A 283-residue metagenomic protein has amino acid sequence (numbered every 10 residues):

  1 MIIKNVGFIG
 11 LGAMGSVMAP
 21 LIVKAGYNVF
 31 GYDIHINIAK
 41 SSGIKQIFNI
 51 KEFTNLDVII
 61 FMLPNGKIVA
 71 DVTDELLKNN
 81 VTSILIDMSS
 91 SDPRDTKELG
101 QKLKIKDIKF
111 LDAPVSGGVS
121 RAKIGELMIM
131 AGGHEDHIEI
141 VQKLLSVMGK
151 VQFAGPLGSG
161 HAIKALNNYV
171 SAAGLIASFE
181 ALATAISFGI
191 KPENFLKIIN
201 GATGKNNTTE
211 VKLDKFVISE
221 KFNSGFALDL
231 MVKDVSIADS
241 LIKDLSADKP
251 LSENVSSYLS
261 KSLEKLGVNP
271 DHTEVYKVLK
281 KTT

Functional and structural regions predicted by a protein language model:
M1-K51, Q152: NAD(P)+-binding Rossmann beta1-loop-alpha1 motif at the extreme N-terminus of oxidoreductases
I9, A13, V17-L21, A113 (+4 more regions): N-terminal glycine-rich phosphate-binding loop for ADP-containing cofactors
V29, Q46, F110-L111, Q152 (+2 more regions): Hydrophobic beta-strand scaffold residues
I50-I108: Rossmann-fold NAD(P) dinucleotide-binding segment
L63, S90-Y169: Rossmann-fold dinucleotide-binding core
K102, M128-G160, A172-N207, L245-A247: Internal alpha-helical scaffold of NAD(P)-dependent oxidoreductase catalytic cores
L157, V211-H272: Interdomain hinge/lid region at the active-site interface of Rossmann-like NAD(P)-dependent oxidoreductases
